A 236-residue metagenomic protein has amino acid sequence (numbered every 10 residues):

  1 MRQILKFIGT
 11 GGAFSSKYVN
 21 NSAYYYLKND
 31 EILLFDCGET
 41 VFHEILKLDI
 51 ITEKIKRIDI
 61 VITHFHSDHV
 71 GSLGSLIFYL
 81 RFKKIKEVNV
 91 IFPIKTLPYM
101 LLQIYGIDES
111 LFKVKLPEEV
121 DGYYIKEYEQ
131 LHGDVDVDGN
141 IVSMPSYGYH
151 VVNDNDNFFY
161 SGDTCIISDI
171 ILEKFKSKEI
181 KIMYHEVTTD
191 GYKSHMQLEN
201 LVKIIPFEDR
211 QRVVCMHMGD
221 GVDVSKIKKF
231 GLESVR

Functional and structural regions predicted by a protein language model:
M1-L48, T52, K115-I170: Core dinuclear metal-dependent hydrolase active-site scaffold
I4, E31, E87-N89, E179 (+1 more regions): Residues at the starts of beta-strands that form the adenosine-phosphate
L34-G38, K56-D68, F92-P93, F158-T164 (+3 more regions): Active-site neighborhood of phospho(di)ester-bond hydrolases with catalytic His/Asp-centered motifs
T40-I91, E179-K181: Active-site metal-binding motif and surrounding structural segment of the metallo-beta-lactamase
H64-H69, Q130-D134, V142, H185 (+2 more regions): Histidine-centered active-site/metal-ligand motif
K84-V88, T96-L116: Active-site neighborhood of divalent metal-dependent phosphoester bond hydrolases
G106-P117, D121-Y128, K226-R236: Active-site regions of enzymes building and remodeling cell-envelope glycoconjugates
C165-R236: Cap/insert and terminal regions of metallo-dependent hydrolase folds
